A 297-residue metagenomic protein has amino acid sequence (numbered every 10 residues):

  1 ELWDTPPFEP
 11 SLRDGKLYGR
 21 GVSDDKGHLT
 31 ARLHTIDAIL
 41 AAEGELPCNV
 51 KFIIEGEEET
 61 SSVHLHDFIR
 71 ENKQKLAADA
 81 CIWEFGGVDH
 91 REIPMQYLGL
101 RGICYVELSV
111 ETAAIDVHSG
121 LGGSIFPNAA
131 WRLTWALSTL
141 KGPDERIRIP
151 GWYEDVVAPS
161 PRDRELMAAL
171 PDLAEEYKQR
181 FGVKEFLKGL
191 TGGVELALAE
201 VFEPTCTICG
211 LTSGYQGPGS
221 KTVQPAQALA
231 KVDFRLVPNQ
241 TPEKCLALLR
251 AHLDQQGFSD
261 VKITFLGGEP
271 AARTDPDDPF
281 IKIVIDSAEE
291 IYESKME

Functional and structural regions predicted by a protein language model:
E1-K51: Active-site metal-coordination/substrate-binding segment of hydrolases, especially metallo-dependent peptidases
L2, G44, Y97-I103, E200 (+1 more regions): Short glycine/proline-enriched loop/turn "hinge" motifs that connect secondary-structure elements and lie
L2-L12, R101-V110, D286: Acidic-glycine-rich active-site phosphate/pyrophosphate-binding loop
K16, K51, D79-C81, C206 (+1 more regions): Structural motif
K26-G44, T60-R70, P127-T139: Active-site-proximal alpha-helical scaffold in enzymes
G44-P127: Histidine/acidic-residue-rich, glycine-tolerant segments that coordinate divalent metal ions
V88-R91, Y105-E297: Metal-dependent amide/peptide-bond hydrolase catalytic core, centered on the "pita-bread" metallohydrolase fold
